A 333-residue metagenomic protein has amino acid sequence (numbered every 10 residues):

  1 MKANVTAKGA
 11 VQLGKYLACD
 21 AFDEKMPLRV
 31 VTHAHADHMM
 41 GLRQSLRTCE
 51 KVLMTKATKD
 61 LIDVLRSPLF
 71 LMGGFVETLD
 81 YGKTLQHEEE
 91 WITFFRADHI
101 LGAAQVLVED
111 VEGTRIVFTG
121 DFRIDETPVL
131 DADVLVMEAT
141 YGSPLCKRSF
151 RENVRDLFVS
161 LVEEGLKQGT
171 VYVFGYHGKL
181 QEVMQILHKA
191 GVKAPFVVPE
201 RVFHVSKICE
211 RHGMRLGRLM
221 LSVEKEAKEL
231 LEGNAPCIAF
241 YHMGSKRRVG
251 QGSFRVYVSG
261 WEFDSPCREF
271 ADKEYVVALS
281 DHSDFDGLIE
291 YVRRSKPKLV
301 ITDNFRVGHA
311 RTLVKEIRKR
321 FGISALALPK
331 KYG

Functional and structural regions predicted by a protein language model:
K2-A21, E77, D121-I124, R211-R248: A short, well-structured beta->alpha microelement
K2-K25, V30, A36-F174, G178 (+1 more regions): His/Asp/Glu-rich metal-coordinating catalytic cores of metallo-dependent phosphodiesterases/hydrolases acting on
T6, L221-G333: C-terminal regulatory/interaction regions
M26-A34, S45-M54, P68-L79, E89-I92 (+5 more regions): Active-site regions of enzymes building and remodeling cell-envelope glycoconjugates
L28, K51, R115-I116, V134-L135 (+6 more regions): Structural motif
M39, A103, D125-T127, L180-M184 (+3 more regions): Short, well-ordered alpha-helical microsegments
G41-S45, L65-R66, E182-L187, E290-Y291 (+1 more regions): A short acidic, amphipathic alpha-helical/loop segment
G82, D131, S143-S222, E226-L230 (+1 more regions): Binuclear metal-ion centers of metallo-dependent hydrolases, dominated by the metallo-beta-lactamase
